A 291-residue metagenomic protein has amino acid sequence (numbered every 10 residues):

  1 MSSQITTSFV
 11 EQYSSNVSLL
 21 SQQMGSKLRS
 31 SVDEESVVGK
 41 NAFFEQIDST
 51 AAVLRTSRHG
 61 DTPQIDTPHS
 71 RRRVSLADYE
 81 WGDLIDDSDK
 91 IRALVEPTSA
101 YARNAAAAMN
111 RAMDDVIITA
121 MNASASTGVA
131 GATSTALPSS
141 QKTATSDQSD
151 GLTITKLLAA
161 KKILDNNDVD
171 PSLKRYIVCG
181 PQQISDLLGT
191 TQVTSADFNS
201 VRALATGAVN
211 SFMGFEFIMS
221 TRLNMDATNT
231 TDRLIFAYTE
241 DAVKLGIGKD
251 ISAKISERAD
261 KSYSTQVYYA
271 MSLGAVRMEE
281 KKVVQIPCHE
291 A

Functional and structural regions predicted by a protein language model:
S2-R29, D33-V53, I65-S75, R92 (+2 more regions): Sequence/fold signature of self-assembling virion shell proteins
E11, S15, A107, R111 (+5 more regions): Charged/polar, solvent-exposed surface patches and flexible loops
F44, P68-A130, D168-P181, F217 (+1 more regions): Long, contiguous amphipathic alpha-helices that act as assembly "spine/axial" helices in icosahedral shell and virion
S57-Q64: Short Gly/aromatic-enriched secondary-structure transition segments
H59, T119-A120, K282: Residue-level detector of alpha-helical recognition elements and their boundaries
A123, Q182-D186, L223-M225: Short, catalytically relevant binding-site loops at active-site mouths
V129-R202: Extended, solvent-exposed, turn-rich assembly/linker loops in the middle of proteins
